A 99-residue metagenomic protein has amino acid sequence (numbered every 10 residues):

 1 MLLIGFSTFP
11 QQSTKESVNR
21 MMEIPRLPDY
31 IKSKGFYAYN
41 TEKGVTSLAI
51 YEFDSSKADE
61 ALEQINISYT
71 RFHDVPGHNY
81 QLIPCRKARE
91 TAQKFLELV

Functional and structural regions predicted by a protein language model:
M1-Q64, I83-V99: Short S/T/G/P-rich N-terminal loop/turn motif that feeds into the first structured element of a domain
Q64-T70: Short, aromatic/basic amphipathic alpha-helical patches
T70-R86: Conserved short beta-strand edge segments in small beta-sheet-based binding/regulatory domains
